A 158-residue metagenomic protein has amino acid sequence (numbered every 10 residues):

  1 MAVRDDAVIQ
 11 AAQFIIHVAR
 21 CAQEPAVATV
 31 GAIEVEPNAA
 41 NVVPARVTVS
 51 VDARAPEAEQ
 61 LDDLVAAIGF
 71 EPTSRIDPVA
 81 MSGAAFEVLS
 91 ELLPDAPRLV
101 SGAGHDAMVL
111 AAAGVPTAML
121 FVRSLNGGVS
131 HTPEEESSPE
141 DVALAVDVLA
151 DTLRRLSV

Functional and structural regions predicted by a protein language model:
M1-A58: Midchain, well-structured core segments that form catalytic/ion-binding scaffolds
M1-R4, R54, V79, A96 (+3 more regions): Hydrophobic alpha-helical scaffolding
A2-Q23, V122-V158: His/Asp/Glu-rich mid-to-C-terminal helical/loop segments that flank catalytic regions of hydrolases
I16-A19, E71-S124: Active-site-adjacent substrate-binding region of metalloamidase/peptidase-like peptide-processing proteins
V35, R54-A58, T73-R75, G127-P139: Short beta-alpha connecting loops at secondary-structure transitions that line or flank enzyme active sites
A39-V43, D62, A80-G83, A111 (+1 more regions): Short, well-ordered secondary-structure micro-motifs
D62-G69: Short amphipathic alpha-helices in soluble, non-transmembrane regions that often serve as interface/regulatory elements
